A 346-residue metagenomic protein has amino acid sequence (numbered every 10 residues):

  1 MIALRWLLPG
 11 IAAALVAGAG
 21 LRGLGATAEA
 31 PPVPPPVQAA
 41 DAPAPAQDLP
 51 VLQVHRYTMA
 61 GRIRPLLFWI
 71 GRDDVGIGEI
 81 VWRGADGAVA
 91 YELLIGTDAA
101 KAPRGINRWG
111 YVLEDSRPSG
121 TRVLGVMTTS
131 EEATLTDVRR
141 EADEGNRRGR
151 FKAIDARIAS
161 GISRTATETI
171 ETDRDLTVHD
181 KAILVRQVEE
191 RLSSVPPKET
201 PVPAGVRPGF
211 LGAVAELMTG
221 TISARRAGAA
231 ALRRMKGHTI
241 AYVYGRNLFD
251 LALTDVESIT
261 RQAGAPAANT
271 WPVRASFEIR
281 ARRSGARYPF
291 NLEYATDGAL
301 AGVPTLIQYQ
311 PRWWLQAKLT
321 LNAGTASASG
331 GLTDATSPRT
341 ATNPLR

Functional and structural regions predicted by a protein language model:
M1-G10: Bacterial N-terminal signal peptides that target proteins for export
W6, L24, L66-I70, L211 (+1 more regions): Short, aromatic- and cysteine-enriched interfacial helices/patches that mediate contacts at lipid membranes
P9-A19: Bacterial N-terminal signal peptides
G18-V33: Signal peptide processing junction and immediate N-terminal pro/mature segment of secreted/exported proteins
A30-I170, T219-R346: Acidic, serine/threonine-rich low-complexity disordered tracts
R117-P118, D175, L184, S194: Secondary-structure boundary elements
S163-T165, E171-K181, V185: An internal, short helix-loop-strand segment that often contains or flanks glycine-aspartate motifs
I183-K236: Hydrophobic, aromatic-enriched interface-forming segments
